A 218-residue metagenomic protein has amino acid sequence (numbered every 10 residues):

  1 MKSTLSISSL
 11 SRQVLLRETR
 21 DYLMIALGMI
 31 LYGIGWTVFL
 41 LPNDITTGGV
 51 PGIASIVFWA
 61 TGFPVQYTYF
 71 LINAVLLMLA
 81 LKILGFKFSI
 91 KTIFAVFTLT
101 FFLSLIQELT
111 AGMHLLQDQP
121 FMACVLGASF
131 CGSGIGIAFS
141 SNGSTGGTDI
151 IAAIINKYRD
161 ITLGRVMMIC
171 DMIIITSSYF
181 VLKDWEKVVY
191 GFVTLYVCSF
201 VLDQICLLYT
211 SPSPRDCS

Functional and structural regions predicted by a protein language model:
K2-L208: Core subunits and conserved enzymes of cellular information-processing and envelope-translocation systems across
Y209-S218: Single conserved hydrophobic/aromatic residue that forms the stacking wall/gate of nucleotide- or nucleobase-binding
